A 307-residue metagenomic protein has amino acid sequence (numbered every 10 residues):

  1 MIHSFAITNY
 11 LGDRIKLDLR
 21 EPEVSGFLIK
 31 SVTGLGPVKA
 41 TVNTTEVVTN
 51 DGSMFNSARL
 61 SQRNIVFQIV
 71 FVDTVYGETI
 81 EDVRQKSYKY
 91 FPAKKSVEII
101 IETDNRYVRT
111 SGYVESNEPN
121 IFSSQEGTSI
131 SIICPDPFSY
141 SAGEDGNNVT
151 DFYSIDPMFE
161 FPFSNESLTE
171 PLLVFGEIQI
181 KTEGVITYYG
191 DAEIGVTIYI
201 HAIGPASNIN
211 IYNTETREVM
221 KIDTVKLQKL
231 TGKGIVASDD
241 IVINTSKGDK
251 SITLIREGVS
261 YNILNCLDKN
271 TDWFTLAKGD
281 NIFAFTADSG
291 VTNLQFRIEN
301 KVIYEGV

Functional and structural regions predicted by a protein language model:
M1-T44: Polar/acidic, low-complexity leader/linker segments enriched in S/T/G and N/D
D13-L17, R106-T110, R217-D223, Y261-N262: Surface-exposed loop/edge segments in extracytoplasmic proteins
T41-S53: Active-site-flanking structural segment that lines cofactor/substrate pockets
N50-V75, S124-F138, N281: Oligomerization/assembly interface segments of phage tail-like spikes and tubes
Q68-V72, Y76-E115, I282-A284: Short, acidic/charged, Gly/Pro-enriched secondary-structure junctions
I69-D73, T103, S116, C134-F138 (+3 more regions): Beta-strand elements of well-folded, non-transmembrane domains
S96-A142: Short beta-strand and beta-hairpin "edge-sheet" elements
N147-V307: Intrinsically disordered, low-complexity segments enriched in serine, threonine, and glycine
